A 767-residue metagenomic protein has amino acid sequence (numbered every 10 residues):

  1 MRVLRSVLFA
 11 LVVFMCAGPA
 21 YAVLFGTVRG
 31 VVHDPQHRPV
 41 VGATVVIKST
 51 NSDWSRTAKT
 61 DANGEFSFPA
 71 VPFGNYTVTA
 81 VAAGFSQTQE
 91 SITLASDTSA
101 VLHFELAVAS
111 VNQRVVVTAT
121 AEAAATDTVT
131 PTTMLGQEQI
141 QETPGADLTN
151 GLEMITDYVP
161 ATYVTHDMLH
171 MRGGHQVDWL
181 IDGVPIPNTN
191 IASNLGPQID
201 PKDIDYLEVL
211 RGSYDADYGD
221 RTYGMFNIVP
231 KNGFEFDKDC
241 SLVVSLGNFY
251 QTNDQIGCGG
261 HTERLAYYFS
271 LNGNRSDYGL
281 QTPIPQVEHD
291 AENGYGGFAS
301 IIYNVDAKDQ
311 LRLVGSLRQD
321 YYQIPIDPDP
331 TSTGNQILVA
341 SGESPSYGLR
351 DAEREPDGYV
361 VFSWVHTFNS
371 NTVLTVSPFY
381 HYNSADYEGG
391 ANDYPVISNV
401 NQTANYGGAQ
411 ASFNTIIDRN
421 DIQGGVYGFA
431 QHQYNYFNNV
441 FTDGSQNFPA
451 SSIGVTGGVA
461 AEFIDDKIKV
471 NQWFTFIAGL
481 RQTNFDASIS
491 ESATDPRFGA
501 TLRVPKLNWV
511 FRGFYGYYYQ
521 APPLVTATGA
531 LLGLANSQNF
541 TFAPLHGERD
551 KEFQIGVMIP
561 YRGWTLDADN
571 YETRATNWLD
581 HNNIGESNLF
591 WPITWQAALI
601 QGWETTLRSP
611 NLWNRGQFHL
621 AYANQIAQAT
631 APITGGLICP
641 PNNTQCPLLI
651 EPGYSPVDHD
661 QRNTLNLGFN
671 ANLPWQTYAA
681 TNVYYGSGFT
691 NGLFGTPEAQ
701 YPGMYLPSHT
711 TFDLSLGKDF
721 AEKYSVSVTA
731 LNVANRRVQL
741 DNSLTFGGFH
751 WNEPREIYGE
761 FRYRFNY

Functional and structural regions predicted by a protein language model:
V3, F9, A17-T130, H170 (+1 more regions): Periplasm-facing N-terminal accessory domains of Gram-negative outer-membrane beta-barrel systems
F85-S86, E90-E105, Q113-D215, V229-K231 (+4 more regions): Periplasmic N-terminal accessory/gating domains of Gram-negative outer-membrane beta-barrel systems
L195, Y206-Y214, M225-G260, F269-L271 (+2 more regions): Short strand-turn segments of transmembrane beta-barrel domains in outer membranes, especially the first one or two
L246-R275, P285-P325, A352-V373, I417-D418: Transmembrane beta-barrel wall of Gram-negative outer-membrane proteins
T282, E288-D290, K308-V365, Y382-T403: Flexible loop and strand-edge segments within Gram-negative outer membrane beta-barrel domains
T375-F379, N383-Y387, R503, R512 (+5 more regions): Membrane-embedded beta-barrel scaffold of Gram-negative outer-membrane proteins
K469-T475, N570-R574, T594-F694, A734: Gram-negative outer-membrane beta-barrel transporters
Y685-F694, G717-Y767: C-terminal beta-signal and adjacent terminal beta-strands/loops of Gram-negative outer-membrane beta-barrel proteins
